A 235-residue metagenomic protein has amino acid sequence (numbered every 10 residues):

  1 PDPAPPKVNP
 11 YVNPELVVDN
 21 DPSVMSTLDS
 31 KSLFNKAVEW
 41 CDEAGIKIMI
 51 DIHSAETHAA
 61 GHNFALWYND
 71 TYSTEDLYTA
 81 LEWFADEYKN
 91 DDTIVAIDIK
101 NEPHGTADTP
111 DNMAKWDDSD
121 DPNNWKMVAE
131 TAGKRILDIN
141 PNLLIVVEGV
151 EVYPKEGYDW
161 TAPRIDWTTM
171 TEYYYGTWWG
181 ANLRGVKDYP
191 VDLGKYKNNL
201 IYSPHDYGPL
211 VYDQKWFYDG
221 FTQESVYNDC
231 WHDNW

Functional and structural regions predicted by a protein language model:
P3-P22, N69, V211-D233: Acidic/histidine-rich helix-loop elements that form or flank divalent-metal/phosphate-binding sites at the catalytic
P5-I99, N124-L137: An active-site-proximal structural segment forming one wall of the substrate-binding cleft that immediately precedes
T79-E82, D86-K89, T93-V95, K100-W235: Extracellular glycoside hydrolase catalytic/binding regions
